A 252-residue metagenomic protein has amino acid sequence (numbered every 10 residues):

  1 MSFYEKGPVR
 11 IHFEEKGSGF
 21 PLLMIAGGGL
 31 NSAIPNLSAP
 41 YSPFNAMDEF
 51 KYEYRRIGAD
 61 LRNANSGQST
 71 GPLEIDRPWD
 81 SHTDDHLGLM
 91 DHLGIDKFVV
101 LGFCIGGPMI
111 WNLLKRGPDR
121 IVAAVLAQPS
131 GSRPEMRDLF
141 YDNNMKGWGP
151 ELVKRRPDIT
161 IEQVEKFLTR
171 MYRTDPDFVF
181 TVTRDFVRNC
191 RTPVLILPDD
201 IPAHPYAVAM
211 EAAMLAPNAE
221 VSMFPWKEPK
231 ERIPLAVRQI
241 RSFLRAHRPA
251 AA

Functional and structural regions predicted by a protein language model:
G7-S69: Conserved HGGG/HGGXW glycine-rich cap/lid loop of the alpha/beta-hydrolase fold
D60-A64, S130, P225-K227: Short beta-to-alpha linker loops that shape the active-site pocket of alpha/beta-hydrolase fold enzymes
D80-F98: Conserved acidic catalytic loop of the alpha/beta-hydrolase fold
D96-S132: Conserved hydrolase catalytic core segment
P134-C190: The alpha/beta-hydrolase serine catalytic core
C190, I196-P198: Short beta-strand/loop motif that positions the catalytic acidic residue of the alpha/beta-hydrolase fold
P202-V208: Conserved alpha/beta-hydrolase "acid-adjacent" motif
A219-A252: Catalytic active-site module of serine/aspartate enzymes centered on a nucleophile-bearing elbow/loop
